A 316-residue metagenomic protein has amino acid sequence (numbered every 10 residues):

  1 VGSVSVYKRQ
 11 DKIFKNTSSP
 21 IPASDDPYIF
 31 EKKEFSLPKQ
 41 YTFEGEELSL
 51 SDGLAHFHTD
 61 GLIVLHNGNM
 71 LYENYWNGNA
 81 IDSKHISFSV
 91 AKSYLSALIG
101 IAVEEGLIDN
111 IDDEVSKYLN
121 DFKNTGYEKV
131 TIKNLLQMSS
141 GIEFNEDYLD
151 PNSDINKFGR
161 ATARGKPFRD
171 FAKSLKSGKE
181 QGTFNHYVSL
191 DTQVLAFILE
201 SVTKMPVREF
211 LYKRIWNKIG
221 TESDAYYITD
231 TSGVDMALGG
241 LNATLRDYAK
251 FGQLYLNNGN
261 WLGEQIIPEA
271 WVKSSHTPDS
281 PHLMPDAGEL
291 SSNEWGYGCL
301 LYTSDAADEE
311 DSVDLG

Functional and structural regions predicted by a protein language model:
G2-Q10, Y302-E309: Conserved small/polar residues in nucleotide/adenosyl-binding loops
R9-F43: Short, compositionally biased leader-like segments
S49-N79: A short, well-structured edge-of-sheet supersecondary motif
G68, I86-I111, L135, L195-L199 (+1 more regions): Active-site SXXK
E105-E143, S174, T203-L238, A243: Active-site helix/loop module of the DD-peptidase/beta-lactamase fold, centered on the serine-lysine SxxK catalytic
F144-T229: A small/polar active-site loop signature that marks catalytic segments
N185, E209, D224-S304: Penicillin-binding protein/beta-lactamase superfamily catalytic region
D314-G316: Hydrophobic alpha-helical segments, chiefly the membrane-spanning helices and signal/signal-anchor peptides
